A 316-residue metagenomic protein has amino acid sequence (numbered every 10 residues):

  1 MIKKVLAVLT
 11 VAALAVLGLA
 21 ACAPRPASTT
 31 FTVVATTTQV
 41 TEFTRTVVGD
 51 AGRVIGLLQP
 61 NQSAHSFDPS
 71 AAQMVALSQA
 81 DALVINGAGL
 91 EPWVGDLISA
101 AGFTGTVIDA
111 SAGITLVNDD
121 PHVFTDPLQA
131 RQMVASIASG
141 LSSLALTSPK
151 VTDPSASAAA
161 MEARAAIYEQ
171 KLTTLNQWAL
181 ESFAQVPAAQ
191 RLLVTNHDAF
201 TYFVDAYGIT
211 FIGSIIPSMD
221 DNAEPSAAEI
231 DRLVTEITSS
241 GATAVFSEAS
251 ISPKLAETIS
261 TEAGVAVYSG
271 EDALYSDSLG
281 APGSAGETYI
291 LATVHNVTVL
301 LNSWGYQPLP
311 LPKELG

Functional and structural regions predicted by a protein language model:
M1-V5: Positively charged n-region of N-terminal signal peptides that target proteins for export
A7-T10, G18-G316: Extracytoplasmic metal-acquisition and chelation regions
